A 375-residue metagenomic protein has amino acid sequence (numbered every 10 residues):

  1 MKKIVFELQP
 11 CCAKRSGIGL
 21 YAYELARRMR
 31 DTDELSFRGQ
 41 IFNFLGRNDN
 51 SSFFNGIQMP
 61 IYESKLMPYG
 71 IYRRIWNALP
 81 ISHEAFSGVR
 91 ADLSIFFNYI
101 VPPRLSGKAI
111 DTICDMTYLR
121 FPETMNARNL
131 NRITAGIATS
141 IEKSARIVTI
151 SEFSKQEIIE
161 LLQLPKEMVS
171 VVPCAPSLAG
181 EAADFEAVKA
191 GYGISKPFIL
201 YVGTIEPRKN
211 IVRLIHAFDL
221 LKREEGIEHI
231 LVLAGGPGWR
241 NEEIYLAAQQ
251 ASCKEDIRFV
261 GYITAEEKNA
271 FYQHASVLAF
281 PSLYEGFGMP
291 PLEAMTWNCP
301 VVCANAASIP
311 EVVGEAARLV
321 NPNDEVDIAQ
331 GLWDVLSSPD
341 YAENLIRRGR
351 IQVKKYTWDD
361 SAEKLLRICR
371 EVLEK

Functional and structural regions predicted by a protein language model:
M1-K375: Carbohydrate transferase catalytic cores enriched for Leloir-type hexosyltransferases
